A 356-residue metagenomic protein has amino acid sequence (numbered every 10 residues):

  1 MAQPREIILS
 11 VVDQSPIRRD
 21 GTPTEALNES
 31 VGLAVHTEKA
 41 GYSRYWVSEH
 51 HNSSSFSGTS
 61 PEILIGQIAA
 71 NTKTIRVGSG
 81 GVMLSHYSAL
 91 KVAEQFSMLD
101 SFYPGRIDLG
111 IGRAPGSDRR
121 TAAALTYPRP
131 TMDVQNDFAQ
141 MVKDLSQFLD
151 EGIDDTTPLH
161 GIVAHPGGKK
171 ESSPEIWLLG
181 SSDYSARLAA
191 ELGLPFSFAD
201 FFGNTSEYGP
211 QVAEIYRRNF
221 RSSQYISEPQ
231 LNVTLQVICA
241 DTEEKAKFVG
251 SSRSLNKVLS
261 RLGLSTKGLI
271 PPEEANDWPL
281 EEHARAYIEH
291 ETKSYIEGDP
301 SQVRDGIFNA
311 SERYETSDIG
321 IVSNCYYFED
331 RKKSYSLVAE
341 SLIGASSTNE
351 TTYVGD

Functional and structural regions predicted by a protein language model:
M1-I75, Y353: N-terminal beta1-alpha1-beta2 module of alpha/beta enzyme domains
A2-P4, E38, I65-K73, D100-R106 (+3 more regions): Acidic (Asp/Glu)-rich catalytic clusters
P4-P23, H86-G152: Flexible, glycine-rich active-site loops centered on histidine and acidic residues that chelate a metal or position
E6-V11, S43-R44, T74-G81, R106-G110 (+4 more regions): Structural preference for beta-strand elements that scaffold enzyme active sites
L9, G41, E49, I68 (+5 more regions): Conserved, mostly hydrophobic/aromatic
D13-N28, V82-L90, K170-G180, E291-P300: Active-site mouth loops of central-metabolism enzymes
T131-H165, E207-Y314, S346-S347, T351-G355: An alpha-helical appendage that flanks or caps ligand/catalytic pockets
Y184-Y208, A213: A conserved active-site cap/scaffold subdomain adjacent to cofactor or substrate pockets
